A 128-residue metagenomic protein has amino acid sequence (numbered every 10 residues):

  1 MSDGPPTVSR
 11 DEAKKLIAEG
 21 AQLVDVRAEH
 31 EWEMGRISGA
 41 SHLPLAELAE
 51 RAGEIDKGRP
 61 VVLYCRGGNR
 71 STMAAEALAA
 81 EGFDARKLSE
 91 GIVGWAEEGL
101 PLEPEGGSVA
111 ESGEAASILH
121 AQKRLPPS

Functional and structural regions predicted by a protein language model:
M1-Q22, A28-P60, N69-S128: Rhodanese-like catalytic fold shared by cysteine-dependent sulfurtransferases and DSP/PTP-type phosphatases
L63-C65: Short, surface-exposed ligand- or partner-binding patches at beta-edge/loop junctions that are enriched in aromatics
